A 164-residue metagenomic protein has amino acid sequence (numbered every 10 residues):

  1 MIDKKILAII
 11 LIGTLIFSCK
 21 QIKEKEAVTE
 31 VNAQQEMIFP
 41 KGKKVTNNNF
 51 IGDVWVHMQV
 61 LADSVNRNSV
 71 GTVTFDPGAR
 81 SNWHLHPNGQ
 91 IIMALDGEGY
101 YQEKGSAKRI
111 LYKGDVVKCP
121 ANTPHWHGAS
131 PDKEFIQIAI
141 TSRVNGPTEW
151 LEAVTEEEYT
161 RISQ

Functional and structural regions predicted by a protein language model:
M1-L7: Bacterial N-terminal signal peptides that target proteins for export
L15-S18: C-terminal motif of bacterial Sec signal peptides marking the signal peptidase cleavage site
Q21-R67, T148-Q164: A short, N-terminal "cap"/entry segment at the start of jelly-roll beta-barrel domains of the cupin/DSBH fold
T72-D76, L85-Y101, I140-S142: Short, conserved beta-strand element in jelly-roll/cupin
W83, Y101-Q102, P124-S130: Short beta-strand His + acidic residue motifs that chelate non-heme Fe in jelly-roll/DSBH and cupin folds
G105-N122: Short acidic-glycine-tyrosine-enriched beta hairpin
D132-E152: A short hydrophobic beta-strand segment most commonly corresponding to one strand of the jelly-roll/cupin
